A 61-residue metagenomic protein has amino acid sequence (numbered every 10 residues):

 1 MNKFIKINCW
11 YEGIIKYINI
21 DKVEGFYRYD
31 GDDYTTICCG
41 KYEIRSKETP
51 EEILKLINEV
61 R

Functional and structural regions predicted by a protein language model:
M1-K16, K22-R61: Acidic, Ser/Thr- and proline-rich intrinsically disordered linker/docking segments of eukaryotic scaffolds
